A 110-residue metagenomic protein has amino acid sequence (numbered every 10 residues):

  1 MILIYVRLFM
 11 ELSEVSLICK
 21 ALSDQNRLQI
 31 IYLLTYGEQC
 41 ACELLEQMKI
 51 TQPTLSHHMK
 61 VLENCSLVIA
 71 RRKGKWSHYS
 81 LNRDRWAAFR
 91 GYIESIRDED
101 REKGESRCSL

Functional and structural regions predicted by a protein language model:
M1-E14, R85-L110: Amphipathic alpha-helical dimerization/coiled-coil segments that flank or bridge DNA-binding/regulatory modules
L3-Y5, V15-S16, T51-P53, V61-E63: Short secondary-structure boundary micro-motifs
Y5-F9, L34, N64: Compositionally biased, intrinsically disordered low-complexity segments
S13-T54, K73, S77-R85: N-terminal helix-turn-helix DNA-binding core of bacterial DNA-binding proteins
E46, H57, E63-N64: Alpha-helical residues within the helix-turn-helix
